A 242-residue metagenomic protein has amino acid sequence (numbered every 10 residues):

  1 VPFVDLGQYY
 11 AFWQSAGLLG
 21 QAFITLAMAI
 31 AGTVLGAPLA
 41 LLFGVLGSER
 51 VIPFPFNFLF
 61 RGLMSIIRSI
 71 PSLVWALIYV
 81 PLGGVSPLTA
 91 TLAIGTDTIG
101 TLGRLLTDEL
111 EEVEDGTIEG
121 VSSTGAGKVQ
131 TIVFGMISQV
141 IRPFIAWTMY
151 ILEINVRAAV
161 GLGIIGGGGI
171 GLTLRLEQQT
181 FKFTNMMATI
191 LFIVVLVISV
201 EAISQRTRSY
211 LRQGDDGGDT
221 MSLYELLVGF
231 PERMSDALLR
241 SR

Functional and structural regions predicted by a protein language model:
V1-Q14: Short membrane-interfacial helix/loop motifs at transmembrane-helix boundaries
Q14-L46, L152: Transmembrane alpha-helix signature in integral membrane proteins
F23, L46-F60: Short loop segments and helix-boundary regions at transmembrane helix junctions of multi-pass inner-membrane proteins
F56-T98: Generic hydrophobic transmembrane alpha-helix motif, especially the helices
P81, A158-I193, R212-T220: Glycine-rich helix-loop "coupling/hinge" segments at transmembrane-helix boundaries in multipass transporters
S86-I151: Membrane-cytosol interface at the C-terminal ends of specific transmembrane alpha-helices in multi-pass membrane
K128-L162, F183-L196, V200, S204: Transmembrane alpha-helices
A188-R242: C-terminal transmembrane helix and the adjacent membrane-cytosol boundary/short C-terminal tail of inner/organellar
